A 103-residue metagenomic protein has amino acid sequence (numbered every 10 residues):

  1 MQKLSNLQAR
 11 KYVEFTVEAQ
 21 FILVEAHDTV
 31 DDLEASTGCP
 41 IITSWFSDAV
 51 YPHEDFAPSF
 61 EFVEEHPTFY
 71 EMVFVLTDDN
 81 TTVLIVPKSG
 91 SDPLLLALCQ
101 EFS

Functional and structural regions predicted by a protein language model:
M1-H53, C99-S103: Positively charged, hydrophobic/aromatic-enriched amphipathic segments
D32-D92: Acidic, low-complexity, intrinsically disordered interaction modules
L94-L98: Charge-rich, low-aromatic oligomerization/scaffolding segments with amphipathic character
